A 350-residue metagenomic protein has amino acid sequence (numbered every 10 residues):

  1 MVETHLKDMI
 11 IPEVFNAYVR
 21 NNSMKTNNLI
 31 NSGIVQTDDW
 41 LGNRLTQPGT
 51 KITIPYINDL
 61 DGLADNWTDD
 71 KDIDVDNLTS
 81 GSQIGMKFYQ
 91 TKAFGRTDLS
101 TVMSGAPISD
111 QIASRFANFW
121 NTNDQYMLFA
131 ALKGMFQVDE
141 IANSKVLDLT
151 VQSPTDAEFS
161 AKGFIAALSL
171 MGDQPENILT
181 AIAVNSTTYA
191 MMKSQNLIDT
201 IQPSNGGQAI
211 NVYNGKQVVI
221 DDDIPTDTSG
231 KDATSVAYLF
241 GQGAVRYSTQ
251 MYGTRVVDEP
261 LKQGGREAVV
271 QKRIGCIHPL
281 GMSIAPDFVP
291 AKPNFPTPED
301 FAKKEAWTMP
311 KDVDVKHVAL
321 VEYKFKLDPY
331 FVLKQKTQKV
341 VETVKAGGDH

Functional and structural regions predicted by a protein language model:
M1-G85, R246, T308-H350: N-terminal "assembly arms/tails" that initiate or stabilize quaternary assembly in self-assembling proteins
I34-L41, A166-L168, G253-T254: Short alpha-helical segments and helix-capping/turn motifs at coil-helix boundaries
I54, S80-N143, P175-N177, A181-A183 (+1 more regions): Long, contiguous amphipathic alpha-helices that act as assembly "spine/axial" helices in icosahedral shell and virion
D61-D65, M191, T228: Short, solvent-exposed loop/turn elements at domain surfaces
L99-D173, F295-P296, F301-K311, K316 (+3 more regions): Alpha-helical scaffold segments that mediate packing/assembly in large oligomeric complexes
V138-I220: Extended, solvent-exposed, turn-rich assembly/linker loops in the middle of proteins
A183-Y189, L197, S204-P279: Extended serine/threonine-enriched, polar tracts that run as long, contiguous segments within proteins
Q242-H350: Extended, compositionally biased alpha-helical segments that mediate assembly or anchoring
